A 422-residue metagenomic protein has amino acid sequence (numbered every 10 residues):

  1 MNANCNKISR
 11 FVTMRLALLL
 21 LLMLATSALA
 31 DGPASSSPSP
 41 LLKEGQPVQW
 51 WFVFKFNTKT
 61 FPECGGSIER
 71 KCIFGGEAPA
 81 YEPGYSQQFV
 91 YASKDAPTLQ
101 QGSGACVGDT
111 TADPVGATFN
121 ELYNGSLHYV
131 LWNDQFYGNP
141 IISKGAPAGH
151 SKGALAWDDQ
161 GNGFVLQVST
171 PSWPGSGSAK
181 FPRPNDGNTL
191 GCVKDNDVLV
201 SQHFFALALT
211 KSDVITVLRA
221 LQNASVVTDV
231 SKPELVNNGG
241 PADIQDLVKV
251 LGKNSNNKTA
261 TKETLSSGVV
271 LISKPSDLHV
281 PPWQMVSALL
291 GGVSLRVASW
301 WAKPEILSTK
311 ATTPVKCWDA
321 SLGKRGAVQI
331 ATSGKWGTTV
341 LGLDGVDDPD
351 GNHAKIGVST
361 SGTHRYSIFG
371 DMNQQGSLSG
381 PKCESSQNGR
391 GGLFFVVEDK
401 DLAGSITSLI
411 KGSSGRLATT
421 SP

Functional and structural regions predicted by a protein language model:
M1-L21: Classical eukaryotic N-terminal signal peptides for Sec-dependent ER targeting/secretion, especially the positively
R15-P422: PLD/PLD-like phosphodiesterase catalytic module centered on the HKD motif
